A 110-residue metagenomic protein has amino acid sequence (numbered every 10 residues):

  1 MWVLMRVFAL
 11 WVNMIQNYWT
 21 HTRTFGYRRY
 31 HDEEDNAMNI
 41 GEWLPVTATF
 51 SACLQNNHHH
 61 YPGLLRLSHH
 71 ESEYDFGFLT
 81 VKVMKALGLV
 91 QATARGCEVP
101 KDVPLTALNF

Functional and structural regions predicted by a protein language model:
M1-F110: Hydrophobic transmembrane helical bundles of multi-pass organellar membrane proteins
